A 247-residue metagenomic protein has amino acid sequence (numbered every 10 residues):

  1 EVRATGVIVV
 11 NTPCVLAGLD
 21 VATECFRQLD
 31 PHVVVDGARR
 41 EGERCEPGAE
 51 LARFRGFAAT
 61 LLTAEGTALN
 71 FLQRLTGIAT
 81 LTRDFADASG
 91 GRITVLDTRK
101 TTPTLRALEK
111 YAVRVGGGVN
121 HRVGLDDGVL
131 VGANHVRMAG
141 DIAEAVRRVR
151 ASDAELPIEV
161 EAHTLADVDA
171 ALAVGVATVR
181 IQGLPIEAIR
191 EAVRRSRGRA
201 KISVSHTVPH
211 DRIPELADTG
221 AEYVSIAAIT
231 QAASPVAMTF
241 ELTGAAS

Functional and structural regions predicted by a protein language model:
E1-V174, T178, E187-R195, K201-S203 (+2 more regions): Acidic/glycine-rich phosphate/pyrophosphate-binding loops and surrounding catalytic core that coordinate Mg2+
G183, H206, A228-I229: Short secondary-structure boundary segments
S205-H206, V224, E241: Cytosolic regulatory modules rich in charged/polar residues
H210: Cys/His-rich Zn2+-binding cysteine-cluster or related metal-binding knuckle/ribbon modules and their
A228-S247: Short, charged, intrinsically disordered terminal tails
